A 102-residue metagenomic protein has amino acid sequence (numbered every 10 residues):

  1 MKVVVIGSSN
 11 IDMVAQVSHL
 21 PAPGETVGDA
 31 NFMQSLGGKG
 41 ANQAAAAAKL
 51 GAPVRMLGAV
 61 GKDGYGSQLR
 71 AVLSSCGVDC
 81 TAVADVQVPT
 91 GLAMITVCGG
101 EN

Functional and structural regions predicted by a protein language model:
M1-A59, G64-S75, A93: Glycine-rich phosphate/adenosyl-contacting loop at the front of the ribokinase-like
G61, V88, G99: Residues that form or immediately flank small-molecule/cofactor binding pockets and catalytic motifs
V72-V88: A glycine-rich helix N-cap at a beta->alpha junction
D85, I95-N102: Conserved phosphate-binding/catalytic loop of the ribokinase/pfkB sugar-kinase fold
